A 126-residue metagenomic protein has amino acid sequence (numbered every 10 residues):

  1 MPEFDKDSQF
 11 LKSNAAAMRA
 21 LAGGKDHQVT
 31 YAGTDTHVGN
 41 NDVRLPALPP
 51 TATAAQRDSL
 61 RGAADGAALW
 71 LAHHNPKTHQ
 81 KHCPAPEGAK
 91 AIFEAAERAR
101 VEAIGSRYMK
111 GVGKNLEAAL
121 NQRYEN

Functional and structural regions predicted by a protein language model:
M1-N126: Basic/hydrophobic alpha-helical interface regions
